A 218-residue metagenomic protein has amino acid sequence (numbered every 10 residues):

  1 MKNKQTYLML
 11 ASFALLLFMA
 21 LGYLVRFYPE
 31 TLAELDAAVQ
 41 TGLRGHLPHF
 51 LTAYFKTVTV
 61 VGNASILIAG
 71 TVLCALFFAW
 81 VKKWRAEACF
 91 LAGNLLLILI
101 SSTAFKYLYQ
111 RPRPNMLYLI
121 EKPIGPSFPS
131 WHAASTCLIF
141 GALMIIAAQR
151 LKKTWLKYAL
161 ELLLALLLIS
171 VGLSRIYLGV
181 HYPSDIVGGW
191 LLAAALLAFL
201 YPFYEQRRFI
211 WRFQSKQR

Functional and structural regions predicted by a protein language model:
M1-I66, L108-Y109, R113-I120: N-terminal transmembrane-helix/juxtamembrane module of multi-pass inner/ER membrane proteins
M1-T6, V81-A92, A159: Membrane-interface helix-loop-helix junctions at transmembrane boundaries of multi-pass membrane enzymes, predominantly
N3, L119-R218: Membrane-embedded catalytic cores of phosphoryl/pyrophosphoryl-handling enzymes
F18-G22, L96-S101, L166-R175: Aromatic-anchored segments of alpha-helical transmembrane domains
G22-R26, T59, S102-Q110, M144 (+2 more regions): Membrane-water interface at transmembrane helix exits
Y28-E30, K83, Q110-N115, V180 (+1 more regions): Transmembrane helix-loop junctions in multipass membrane proteins, especially transporters and channels
A33, K83-K153: Membrane-interface loops
G62-K82, C137-L143, A147: Hydrophobic alpha-helical transmembrane segments
